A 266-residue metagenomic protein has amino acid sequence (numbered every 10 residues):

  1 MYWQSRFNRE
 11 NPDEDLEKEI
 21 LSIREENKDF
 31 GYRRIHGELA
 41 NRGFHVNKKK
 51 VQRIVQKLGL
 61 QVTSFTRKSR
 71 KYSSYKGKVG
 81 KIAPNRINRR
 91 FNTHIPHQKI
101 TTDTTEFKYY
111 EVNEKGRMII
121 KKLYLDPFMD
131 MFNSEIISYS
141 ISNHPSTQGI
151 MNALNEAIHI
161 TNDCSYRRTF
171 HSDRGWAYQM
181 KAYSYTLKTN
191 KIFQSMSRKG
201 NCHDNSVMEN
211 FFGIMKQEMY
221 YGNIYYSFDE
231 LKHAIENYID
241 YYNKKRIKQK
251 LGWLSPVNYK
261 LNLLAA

Functional and structural regions predicted by a protein language model:
M1-I95, N201, V257-L263: Basic, flexible linker segments flanking DNA-binding modules in nucleic acid-interacting mobile-element proteins
Y2, N133-Y139, Q194-S197, Y221-G222: Short small-residue beta-strand/loop micro-motif enriched in glycine and branched aliphatics
N11, S74, K78, S172-R174 (+4 more regions): RNase H-like two-metal-ion nuclease catalytic core shared by retroviral integrases and related mobile-element nucleases
I20, I35, V51, V55 (+11 more regions): Mobile genetic element proteins and their domesticated derivatives, centered on retroelements and DNA transposons
S64-S69, F170-R174, K188-V207, N223-Y226: RNase H-like polynucleotidyl transferase catalytic core
R89-I137: An active-site-proximal beta-strand-loop segment
K121-K122, Y139-D163: Active-site beta-loop-alpha junctions of metal-dependent nucleic acid enzymes, especially the RNase H-like/DDE
K188-I192, I214-A266: C-terminal domain-tail junction helix/linker
